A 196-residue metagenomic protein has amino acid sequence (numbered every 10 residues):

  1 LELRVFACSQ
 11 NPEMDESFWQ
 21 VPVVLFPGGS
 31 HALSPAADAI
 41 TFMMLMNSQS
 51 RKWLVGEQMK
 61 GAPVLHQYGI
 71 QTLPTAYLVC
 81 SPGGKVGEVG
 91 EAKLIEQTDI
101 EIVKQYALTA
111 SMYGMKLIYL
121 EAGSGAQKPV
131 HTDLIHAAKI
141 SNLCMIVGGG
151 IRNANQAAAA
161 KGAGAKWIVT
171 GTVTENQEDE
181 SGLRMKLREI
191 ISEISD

Functional and structural regions predicted by a protein language model:
L1, A39-L54, A122-S124, G150-I151 (+1 more regions): Glycine-rich phosphate-binding active-site loops on the catalytic face of alpha/beta enzymes
L1, V23-L25, I40-F42, P74-C80 (+3 more regions): Hydrophobic faces of well-ordered beta-strands that scaffold small-molecule active sites in alpha/beta enzyme cores
L3-G28, G61-L73, K128-N153, K186-D196: Alpha-helix-loop-beta-strand connector modules within alpha/beta enzyme cores
M14-F18, S111, K161-G162: Acidic (Asp/Glu)-rich catalytic clusters
L25, G29-F42, S141-I168: Catalytic cores of alpha/beta
A32-S111: Conserved anion-binding
G69-T72, Y77, G83-G84, T98-Q105 (+2 more regions): Alpha/beta catalytic cores of nucleotide-metabolism and tRNA/nucleoside-modifying enzymes
V89-I135, T174-G182: Glycine/Thr-rich beta-alpha phosphate-binding loop at enzyme active sites
